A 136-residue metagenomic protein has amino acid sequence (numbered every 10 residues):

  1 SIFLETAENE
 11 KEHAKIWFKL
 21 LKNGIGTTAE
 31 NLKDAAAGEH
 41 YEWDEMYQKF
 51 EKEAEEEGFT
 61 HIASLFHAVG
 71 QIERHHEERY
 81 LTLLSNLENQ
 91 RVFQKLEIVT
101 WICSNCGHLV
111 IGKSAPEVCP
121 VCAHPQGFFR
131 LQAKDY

Functional and structural regions predicted by a protein language model:
S1-Y136: Non-heme di-metal
